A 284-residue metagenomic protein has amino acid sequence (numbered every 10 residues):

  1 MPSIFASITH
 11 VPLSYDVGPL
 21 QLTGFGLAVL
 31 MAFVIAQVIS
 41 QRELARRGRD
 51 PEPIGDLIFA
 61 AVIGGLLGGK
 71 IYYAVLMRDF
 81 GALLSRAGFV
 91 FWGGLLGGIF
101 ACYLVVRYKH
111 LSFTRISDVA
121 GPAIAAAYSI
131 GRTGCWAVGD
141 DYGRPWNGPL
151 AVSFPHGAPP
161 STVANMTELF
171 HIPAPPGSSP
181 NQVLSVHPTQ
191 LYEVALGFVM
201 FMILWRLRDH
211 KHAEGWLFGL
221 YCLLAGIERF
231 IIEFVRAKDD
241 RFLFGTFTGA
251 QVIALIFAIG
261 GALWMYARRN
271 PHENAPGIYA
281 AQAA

Functional and structural regions predicted by a protein language model:
M1-A284: A feature for loop-to-transmembrane-helix boundaries and adjacent hydrophobic helices in multi-pass integral membrane
